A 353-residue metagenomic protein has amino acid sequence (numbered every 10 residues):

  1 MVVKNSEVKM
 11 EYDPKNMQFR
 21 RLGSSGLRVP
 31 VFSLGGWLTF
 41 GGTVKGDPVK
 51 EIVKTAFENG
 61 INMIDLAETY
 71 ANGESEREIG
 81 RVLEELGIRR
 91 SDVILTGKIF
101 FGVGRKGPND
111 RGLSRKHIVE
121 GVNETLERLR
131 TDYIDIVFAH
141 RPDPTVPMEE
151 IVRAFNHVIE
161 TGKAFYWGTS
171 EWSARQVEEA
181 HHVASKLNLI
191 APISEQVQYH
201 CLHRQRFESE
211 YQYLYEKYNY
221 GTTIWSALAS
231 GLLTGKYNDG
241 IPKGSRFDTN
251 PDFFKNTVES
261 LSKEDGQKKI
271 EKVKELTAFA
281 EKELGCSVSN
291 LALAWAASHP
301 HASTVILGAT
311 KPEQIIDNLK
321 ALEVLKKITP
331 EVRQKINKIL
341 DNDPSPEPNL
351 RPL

Functional and structural regions predicted by a protein language model:
M1-V93: N-terminal binding-site loop/beta-alpha segment at the start of enzyme catalytic domains that lines or forms
V3-N16, P144, M148-L340, L353: Beta/alpha (TIM)-barrel catalytic core signal, keyed to glycine-rich beta->alpha loops juxtaposed to Asp/Glu that bind
G23-G26, E58, V82-S91, L126-R130 (+2 more regions): Acidic (Asp/Glu)-rich catalytic clusters
G23-G41, T96-N109, Y133, F138: N-terminal small/glycine-rich loop or linker at the start of catalytic domains across soluble metabolic enzymes
L34, L66, G97, I136-A139 (+4 more regions): Conserved beta-strand positions
G36-D47, R105-V119, H140, P144-T145: Active-site mouth loops of central-metabolism enzymes
V44-A56, L113-R128, V177-H182: Short, acidic/polar
L126-V146: Active-site groove signature of glycoside hydrolases
